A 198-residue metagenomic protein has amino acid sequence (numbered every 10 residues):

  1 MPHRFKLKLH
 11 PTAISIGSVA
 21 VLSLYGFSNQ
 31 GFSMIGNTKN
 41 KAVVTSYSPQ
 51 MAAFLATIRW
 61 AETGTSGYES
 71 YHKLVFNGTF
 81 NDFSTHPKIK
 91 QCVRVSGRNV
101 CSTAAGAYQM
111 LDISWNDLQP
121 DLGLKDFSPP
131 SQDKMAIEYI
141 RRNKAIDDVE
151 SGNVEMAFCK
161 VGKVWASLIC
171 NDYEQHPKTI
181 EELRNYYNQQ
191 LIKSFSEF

Functional and structural regions predicted by a protein language model:
M1, G17-L24: Compositionally biased, intrinsically disordered low-complexity segments
P2-I16: N-terminal Sec-pathway targeting helices
V21-L122, M135-F198: Cell-wall polysaccharide-cleaving catalytic domain and substrate-binding groove, primarily in peptidoglycan/chitin
L124-D133: Active-site metal-coordination segments of metallo-dependent hydrolases
